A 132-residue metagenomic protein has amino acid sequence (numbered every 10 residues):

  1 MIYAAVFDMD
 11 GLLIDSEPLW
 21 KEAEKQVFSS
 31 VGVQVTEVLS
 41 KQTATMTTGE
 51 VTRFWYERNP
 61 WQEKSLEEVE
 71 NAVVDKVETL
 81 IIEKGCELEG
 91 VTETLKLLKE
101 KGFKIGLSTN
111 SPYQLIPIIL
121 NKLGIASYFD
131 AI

Functional and structural regions predicted by a protein language model:
M1-K41: Active-site neighborhood of HAD-like aspartate-dependent phosphohydrolases
F7-M9, V73, F129: Conserved hydrophobic/aromatic "anchor" residues that stabilize well-ordered secondary structure elements
E22, S30-P60, D75: Alpha-helical substrate-recognition element adjacent to the catalytic core
Q34, Q62, I125-D130: Conserved H-loop
T43, T47, C86-G90, S111 (+1 more regions): Short beta->alpha linker loops
Y56-E93, K101: Metal-dependent phosphoesterase signature
V91-N121: Substrate-recognition element of Asp-dependent hydrolases with the DxDx(T/V) motif
